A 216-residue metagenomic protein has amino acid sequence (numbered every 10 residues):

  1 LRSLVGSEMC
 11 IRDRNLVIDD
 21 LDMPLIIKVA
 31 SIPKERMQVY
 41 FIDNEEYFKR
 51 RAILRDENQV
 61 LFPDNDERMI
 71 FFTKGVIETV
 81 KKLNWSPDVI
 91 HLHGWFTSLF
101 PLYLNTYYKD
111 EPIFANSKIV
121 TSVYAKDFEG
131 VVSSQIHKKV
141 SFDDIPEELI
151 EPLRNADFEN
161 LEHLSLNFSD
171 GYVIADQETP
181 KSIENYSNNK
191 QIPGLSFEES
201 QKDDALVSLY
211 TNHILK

Functional and structural regions predicted by a protein language model:
R2-I11: Short, small-residue-biased leader/transition segments that mark boundaries at the very start of proteins
S3, L83, I113, L164-S165: Structural alpha-helical scaffold elements that stabilize or flank donor/cofactor-binding regions in carbohydrate
R12-D19, H137-I150: Acidic, Ser/Thr-rich peripheral helices and adjacent loops at domain boundaries
R36-V89, P146-E159: Conserved nucleotide-sugar donor-binding subdomain of glycosyltransferases
D66-V140: Conserved nucleotide-sugar donor-interacting segment of glycosyltransferase catalytic cores, predominantly GT-B
H91, S169-D176: A short beta-strand/loop micro-motif in the catalytic core of glycosyltransferases that engages the nucleotide-sugar
F114, D127, F142-G171: Membrane-proximal helix-turn-helix segments that form the acceptor-binding/catalytic region of lipid-linked
E162-H163, P180-H213: Helix-loop-beta element that forms the nucleotide-linked donor phosphate-binding surface in glycosyltransferases
